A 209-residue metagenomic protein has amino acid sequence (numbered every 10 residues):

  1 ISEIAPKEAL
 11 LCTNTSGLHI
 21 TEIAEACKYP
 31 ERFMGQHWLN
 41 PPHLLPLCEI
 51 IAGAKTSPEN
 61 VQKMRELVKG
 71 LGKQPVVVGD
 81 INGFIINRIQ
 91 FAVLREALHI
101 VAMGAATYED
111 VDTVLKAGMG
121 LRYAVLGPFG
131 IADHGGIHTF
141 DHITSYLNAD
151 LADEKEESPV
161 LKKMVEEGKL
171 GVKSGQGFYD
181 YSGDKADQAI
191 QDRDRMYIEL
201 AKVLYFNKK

Functional and structural regions predicted by a protein language model:
A5-P6: Helix-to-beta-strand junctions that scaffold the AdoMet/dcAdoMet cofactor pocket in Class I SAM-dependent enzymes
L10-D80, F84-R88: Rossmann-fold dinucleotide-binding core
K28, P42, K55-E59, A92 (+3 more regions): Charged, alpha-helix-enriched surfaces in structured cytosolic catalytic cores of large nucleotide-utilizing machines
P46-L47, V93-A97, H142-L147: A general alpha-helix detector
G70-D80, A102-M103, Y108-K209: NAD(P)-dependent Rossmann-like dehydrogenase/reductase catalytic/cofactor-binding core
I85-I86, V93, G135-T139: Mid-domain beta-loop-alpha active-site segment that forms a flexible, acidic cofactor/metal-binding surface
I89-M103: Flexible helical/loop "lid" subdomain adjacent to adenine-nucleotide binding pockets
